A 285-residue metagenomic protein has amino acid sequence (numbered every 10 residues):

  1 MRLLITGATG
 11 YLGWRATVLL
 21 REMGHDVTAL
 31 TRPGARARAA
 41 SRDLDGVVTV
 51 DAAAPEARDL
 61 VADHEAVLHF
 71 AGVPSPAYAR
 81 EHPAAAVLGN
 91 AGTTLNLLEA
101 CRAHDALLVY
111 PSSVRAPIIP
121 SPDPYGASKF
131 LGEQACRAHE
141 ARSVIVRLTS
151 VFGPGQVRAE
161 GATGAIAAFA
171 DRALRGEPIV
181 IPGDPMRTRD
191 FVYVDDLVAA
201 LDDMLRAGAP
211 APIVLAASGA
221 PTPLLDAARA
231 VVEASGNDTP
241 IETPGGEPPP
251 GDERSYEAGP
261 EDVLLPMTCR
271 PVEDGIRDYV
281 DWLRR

Functional and structural regions predicted by a protein language model:
L3-M23: N-terminal Rossmann NAD(P)H-binding glycine-rich loop of SDR-like oxidoreductase domains
T6, E65-F70, Y110, L215: Rossmann-fold scaffold of SDR-type NAD(P)-dependent oxidoreductases
L30-A35: N-terminal Rossmann-fold cofactor-binding loop
D51-G89: NAD(P)H-binding glycine-rich loop region in Rossmannoid oxidoreductase-like domains and their noncatalytic homologs
H69, L88, G92-G126, V144: Conserved Rossmann-fold NAD(P)-dependent oxidoreductase catalytic core, especially the SDR/UDP-sugar
P74-A77, S113-I118, T149-F152: Active-site segment of SDR-like NAD(P)-dependent oxidoreductases
P122-P124, F130, Q134-T188, V194-A199 (+1 more regions): NAD(P)-dependent short-chain dehydrogenase/reductase
E177, P182-R285: C-terminal substrate-binding subdomain of Rossmann-fold SDR/epimerase-dehydratase oxidoreductases
